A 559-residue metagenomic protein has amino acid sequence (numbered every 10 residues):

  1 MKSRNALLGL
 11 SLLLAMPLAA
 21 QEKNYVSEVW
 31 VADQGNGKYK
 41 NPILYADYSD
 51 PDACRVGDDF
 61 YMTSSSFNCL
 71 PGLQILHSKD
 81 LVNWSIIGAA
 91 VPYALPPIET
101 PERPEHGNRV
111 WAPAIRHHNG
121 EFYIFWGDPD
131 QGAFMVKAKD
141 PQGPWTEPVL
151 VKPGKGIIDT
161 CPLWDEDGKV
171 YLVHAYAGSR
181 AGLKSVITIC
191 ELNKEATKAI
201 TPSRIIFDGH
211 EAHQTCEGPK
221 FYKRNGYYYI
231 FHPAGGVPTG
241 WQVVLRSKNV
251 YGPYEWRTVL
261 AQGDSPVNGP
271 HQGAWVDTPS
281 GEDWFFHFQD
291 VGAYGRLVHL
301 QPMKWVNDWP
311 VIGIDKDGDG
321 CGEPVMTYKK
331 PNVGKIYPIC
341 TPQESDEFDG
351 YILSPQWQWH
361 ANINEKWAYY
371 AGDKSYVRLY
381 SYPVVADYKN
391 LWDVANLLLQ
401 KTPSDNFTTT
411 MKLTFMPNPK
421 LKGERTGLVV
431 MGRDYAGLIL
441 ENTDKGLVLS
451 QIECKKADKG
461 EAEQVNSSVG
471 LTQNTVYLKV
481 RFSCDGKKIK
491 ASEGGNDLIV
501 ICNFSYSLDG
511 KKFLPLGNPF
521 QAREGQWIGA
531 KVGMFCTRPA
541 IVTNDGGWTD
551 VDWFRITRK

Functional and structural regions predicted by a protein language model:
M1-L8: Bacterial N-terminal signal peptides that target proteins for export
G9-P17: Bacterial N-terminal signal peptides
Q21-K559: Carbohydrate-active catalytic/glycan-binding domains of CAZyme proteins, especially the secreted or lumenal ectodomains
